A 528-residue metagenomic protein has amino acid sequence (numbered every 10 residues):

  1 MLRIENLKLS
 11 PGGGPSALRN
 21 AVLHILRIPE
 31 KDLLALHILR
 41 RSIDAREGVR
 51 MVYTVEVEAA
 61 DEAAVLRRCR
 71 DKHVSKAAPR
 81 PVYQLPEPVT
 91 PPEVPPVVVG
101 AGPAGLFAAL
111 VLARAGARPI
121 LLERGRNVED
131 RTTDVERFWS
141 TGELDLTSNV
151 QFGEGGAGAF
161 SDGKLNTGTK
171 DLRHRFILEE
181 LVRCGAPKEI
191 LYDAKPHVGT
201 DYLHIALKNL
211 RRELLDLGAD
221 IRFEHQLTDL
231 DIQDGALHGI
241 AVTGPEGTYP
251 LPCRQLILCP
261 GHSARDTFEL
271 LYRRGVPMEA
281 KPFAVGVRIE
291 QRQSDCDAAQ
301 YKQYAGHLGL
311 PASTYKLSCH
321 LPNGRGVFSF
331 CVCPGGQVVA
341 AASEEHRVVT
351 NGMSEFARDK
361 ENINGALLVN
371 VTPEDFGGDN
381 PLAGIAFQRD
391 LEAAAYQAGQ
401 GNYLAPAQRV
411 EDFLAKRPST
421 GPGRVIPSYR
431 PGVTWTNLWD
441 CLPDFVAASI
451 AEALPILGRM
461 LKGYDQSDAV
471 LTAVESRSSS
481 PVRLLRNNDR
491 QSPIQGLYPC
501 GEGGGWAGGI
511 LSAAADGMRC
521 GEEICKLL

Functional and structural regions predicted by a protein language model:
M1-V49, V55-C184, K188-L528: Residues forming the flavin
